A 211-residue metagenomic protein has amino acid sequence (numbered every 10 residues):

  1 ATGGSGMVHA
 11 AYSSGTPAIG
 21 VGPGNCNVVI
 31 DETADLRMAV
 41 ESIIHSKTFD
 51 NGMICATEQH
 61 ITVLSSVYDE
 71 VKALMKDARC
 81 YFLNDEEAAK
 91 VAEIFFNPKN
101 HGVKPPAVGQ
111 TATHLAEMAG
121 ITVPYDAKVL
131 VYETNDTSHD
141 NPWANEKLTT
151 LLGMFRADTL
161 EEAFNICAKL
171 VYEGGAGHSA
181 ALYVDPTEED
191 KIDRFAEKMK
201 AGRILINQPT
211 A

Functional and structural regions predicted by a protein language model:
A1-T2: Active-site phosphate-binding strand-loop segment of PLP-dependent enzymes
S5: Short gly/Ser/Thr-rich phosphate-binding loop of adenylate-forming enzymes
V8-S138: ALDH superfamily catalytic-core signature
I121-T122, D126-A211: Conserved C-terminal structural/oligomerization subdomain of aldehyde/semialdehyde dehydrogenase
